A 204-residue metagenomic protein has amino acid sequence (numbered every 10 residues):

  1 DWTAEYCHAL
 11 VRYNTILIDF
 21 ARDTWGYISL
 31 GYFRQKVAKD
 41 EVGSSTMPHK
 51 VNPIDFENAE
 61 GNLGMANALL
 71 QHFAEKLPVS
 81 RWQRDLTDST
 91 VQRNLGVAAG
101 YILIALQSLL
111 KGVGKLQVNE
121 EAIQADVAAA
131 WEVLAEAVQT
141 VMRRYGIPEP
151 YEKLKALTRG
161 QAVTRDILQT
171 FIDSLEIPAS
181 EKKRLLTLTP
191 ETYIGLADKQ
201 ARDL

Functional and structural regions predicted by a protein language model:
D1-K76: Internal glycine-rich alpha/beta core junctions
V42-L204: Catalytic-core signal marking the mid-to-C-terminal active-site face
